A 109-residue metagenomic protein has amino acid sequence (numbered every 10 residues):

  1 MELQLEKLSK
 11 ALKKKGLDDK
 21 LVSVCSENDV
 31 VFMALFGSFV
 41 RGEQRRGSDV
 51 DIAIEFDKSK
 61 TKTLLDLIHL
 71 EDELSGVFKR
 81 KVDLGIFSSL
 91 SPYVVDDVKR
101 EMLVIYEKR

Functional and structural regions predicted by a protein language model:
M1-F32, V40-R46, D57-R109: Catalytic core of pol beta-like nucleotidyltransferases
L35, I52-I54: A structural signal for short, well-ordered beta-strand segments
S48-V50: Change "...and in nucleic-acid phosphodiester-cleaving endonucleases..." to "...and in nucleic-acid processing enzymes
